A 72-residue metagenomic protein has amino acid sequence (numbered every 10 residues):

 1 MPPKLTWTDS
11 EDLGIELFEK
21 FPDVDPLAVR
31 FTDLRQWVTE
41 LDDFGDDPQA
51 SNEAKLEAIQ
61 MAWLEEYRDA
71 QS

Functional and structural regions predicted by a protein language model:
P2-S72: A charge-rich, low-complexity, intrinsically flexible signal that marks solvent-exposed coils, linkers, repeats
